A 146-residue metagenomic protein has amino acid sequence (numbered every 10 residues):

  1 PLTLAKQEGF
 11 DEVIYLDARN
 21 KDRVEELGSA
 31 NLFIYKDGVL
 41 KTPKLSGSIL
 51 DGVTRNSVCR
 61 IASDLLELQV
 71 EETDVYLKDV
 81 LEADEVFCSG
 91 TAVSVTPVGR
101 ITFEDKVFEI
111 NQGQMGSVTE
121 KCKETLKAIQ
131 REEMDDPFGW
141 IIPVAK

Functional and structural regions predicted by a protein language model:
P1-V13: Short, basic/aromatic recognition patches
L16-K146: Conserved catalytic-core subdomain
